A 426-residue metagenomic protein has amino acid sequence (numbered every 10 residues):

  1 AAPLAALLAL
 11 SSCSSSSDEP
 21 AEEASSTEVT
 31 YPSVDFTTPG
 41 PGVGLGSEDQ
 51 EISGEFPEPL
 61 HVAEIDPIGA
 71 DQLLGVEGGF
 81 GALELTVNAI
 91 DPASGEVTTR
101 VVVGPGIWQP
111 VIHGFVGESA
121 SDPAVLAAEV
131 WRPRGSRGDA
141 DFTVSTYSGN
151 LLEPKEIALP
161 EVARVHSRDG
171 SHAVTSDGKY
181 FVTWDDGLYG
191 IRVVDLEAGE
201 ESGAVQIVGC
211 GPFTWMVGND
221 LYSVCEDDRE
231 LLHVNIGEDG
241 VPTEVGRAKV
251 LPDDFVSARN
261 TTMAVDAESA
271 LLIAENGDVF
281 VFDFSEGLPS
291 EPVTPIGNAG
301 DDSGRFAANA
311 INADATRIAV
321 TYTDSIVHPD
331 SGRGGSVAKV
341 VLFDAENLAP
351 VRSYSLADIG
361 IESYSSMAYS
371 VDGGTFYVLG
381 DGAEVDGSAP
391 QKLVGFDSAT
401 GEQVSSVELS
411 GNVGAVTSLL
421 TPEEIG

Functional and structural regions predicted by a protein language model:
L8-S12: C-terminal motif of bacterial Sec signal peptides marking the signal peptidase cleavage site
S14-S17: Bacterial signal peptide processing site
G46-P59, E96-P110, E153-R164, A198-V205 (+4 more regions): A short beta-strand motif characteristic of beta-propeller blades
E55-I65, P105-E118, V162-V174, I207-N219 (+4 more regions): Repeated scaffold domains used in trafficking and secretory/extracellular systems, primarily beta-propellers
P67-G79, A127-D141, V320-V337, L379-P390: Short, conserved, GDST-rich strand-edge loop motifs in beta-rich repeat architectures
D91-G95, S148-L152, D195-G199, N235-G240 (+3 more regions): Short loop/turn segments that connect beta-strands within beta-propeller blades
V208, T214-A313: Acidic, serine/threonine- and glycine-rich low-complexity intrinsically disordered segments that serve as flexible
S388-G426: Blade-level signature of beta-propeller repeat domains, shared across WD40, Kelch, NHL, RCC1 and BNR/Asp-box propellers
